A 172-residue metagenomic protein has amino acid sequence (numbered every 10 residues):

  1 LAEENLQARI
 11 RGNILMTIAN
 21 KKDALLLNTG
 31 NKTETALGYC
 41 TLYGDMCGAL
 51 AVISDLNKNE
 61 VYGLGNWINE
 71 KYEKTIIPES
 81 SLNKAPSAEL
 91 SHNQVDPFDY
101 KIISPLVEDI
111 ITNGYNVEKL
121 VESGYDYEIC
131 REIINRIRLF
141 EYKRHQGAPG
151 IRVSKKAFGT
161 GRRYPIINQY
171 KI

Functional and structural regions predicted by a protein language model:
L1-I172: ATP/NTP-dependent adenylation/nucleotidyl-transfer catalytic domains that generate, transfer, or process NMP-activated
